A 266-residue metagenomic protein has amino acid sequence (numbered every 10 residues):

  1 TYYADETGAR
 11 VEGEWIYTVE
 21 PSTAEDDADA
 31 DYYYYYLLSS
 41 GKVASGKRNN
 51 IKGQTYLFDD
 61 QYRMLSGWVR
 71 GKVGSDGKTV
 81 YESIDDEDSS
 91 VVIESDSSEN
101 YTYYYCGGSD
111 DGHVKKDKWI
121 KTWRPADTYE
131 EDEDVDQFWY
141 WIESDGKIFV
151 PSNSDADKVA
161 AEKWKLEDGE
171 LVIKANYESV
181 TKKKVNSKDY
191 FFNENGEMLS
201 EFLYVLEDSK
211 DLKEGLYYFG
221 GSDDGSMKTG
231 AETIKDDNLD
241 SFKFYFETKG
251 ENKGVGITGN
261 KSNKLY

Functional and structural regions predicted by a protein language model:
T1-Y266: Extracellular adhesion/carbohydrate-binding repeat motifs centered on closely spaced tryptophans
